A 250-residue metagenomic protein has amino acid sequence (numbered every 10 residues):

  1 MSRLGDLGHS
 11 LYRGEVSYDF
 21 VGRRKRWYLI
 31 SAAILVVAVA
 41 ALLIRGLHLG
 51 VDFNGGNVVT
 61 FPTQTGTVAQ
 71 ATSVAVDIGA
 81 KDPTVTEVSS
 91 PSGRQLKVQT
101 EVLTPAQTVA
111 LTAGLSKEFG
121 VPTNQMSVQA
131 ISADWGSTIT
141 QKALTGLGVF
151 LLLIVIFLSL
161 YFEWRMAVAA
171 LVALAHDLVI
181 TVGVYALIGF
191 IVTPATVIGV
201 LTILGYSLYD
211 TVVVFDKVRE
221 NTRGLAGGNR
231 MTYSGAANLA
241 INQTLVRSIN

Functional and structural regions predicted by a protein language model:
M1-N250: A structural signal for conserved, well-ordered secondary-structure elements that form binding/interaction cores
